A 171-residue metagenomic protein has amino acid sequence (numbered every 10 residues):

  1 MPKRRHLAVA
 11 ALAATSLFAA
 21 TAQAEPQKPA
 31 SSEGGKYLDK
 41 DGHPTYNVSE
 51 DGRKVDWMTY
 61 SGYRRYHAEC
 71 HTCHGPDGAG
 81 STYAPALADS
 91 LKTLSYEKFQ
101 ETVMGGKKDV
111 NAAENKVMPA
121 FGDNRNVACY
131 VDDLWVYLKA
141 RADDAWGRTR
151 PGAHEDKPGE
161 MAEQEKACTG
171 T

Functional and structural regions predicted by a protein language model:
P2-V9: Bacterial N-terminal signal peptides that target proteins for export
A10-S16: Bacterial N-terminal signal peptides
A19-T21: N-terminal signal peptide c-region/cleavage motif recognized by signal peptidases
E25-P29, S81-A88, G106-D133, L138-G159: Axial heme c-ligation environment in periplasmic c-type cytochrome domains
P29-R65: Electrostatic cytochrome c docking/interface patches
V55-P76, E101-G105: Sequence/structural segment immediately N-terminal to covalent heme-attachment motifs in c-type and related
W57, S61, R65, T82 (+4 more regions): Extracytoplasmic/secreted proteins, especially bacterial periplasmic and envelope-associated proteins
K157-T171: Short, low-complexity, Pro/Ser/Thr/Gly-rich segments in the mature regions of secreted, periplasmic
